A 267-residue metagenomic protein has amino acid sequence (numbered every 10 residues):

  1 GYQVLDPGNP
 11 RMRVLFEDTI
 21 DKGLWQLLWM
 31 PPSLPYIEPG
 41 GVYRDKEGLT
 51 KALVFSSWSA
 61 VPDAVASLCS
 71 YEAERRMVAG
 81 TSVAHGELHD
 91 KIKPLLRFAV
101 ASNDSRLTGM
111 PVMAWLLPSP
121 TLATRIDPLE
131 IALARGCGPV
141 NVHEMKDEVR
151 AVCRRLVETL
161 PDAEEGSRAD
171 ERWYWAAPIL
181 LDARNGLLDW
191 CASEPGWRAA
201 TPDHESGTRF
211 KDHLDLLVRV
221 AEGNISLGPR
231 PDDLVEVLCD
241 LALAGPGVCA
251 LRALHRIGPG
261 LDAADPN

Functional and structural regions predicted by a protein language model:
G1-N267: Helicase-associated low-complexity regulatory tails and linkers flanking the ATPase motor
